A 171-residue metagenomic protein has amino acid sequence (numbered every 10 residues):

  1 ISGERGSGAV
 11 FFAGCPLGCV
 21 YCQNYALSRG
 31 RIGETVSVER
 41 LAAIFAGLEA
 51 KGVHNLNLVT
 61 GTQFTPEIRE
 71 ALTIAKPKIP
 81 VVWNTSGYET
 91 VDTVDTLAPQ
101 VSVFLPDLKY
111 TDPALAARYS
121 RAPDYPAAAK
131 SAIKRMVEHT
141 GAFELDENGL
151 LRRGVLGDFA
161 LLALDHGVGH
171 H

Functional and structural regions predicted by a protein language model:
I1-F104, D112-A114: Conserved Radical SAM active-site core
S28, T65, G87-T90, L108-P126 (+1 more regions): Conserved radical SAM core fold
S37-R40, A128, G169: Soluble or luminal CAZymes and related metallo-dependent hydrolases
A43, A127, S131-K134: Residues on a specific face of well-ordered alpha-helices
K78-I79, D112-L115, Y125-A127, T140-R153: Short, structured loop/turn "capping" segments at alpha-beta junctions
V103-K109, A128-S131: A polyampholytic, Gly/Pro-enriched intrinsically disordered region
S120, I133-H171: Conserved strand-turn element in the central/C-terminal portion of the radical SAM core barrel that lines
